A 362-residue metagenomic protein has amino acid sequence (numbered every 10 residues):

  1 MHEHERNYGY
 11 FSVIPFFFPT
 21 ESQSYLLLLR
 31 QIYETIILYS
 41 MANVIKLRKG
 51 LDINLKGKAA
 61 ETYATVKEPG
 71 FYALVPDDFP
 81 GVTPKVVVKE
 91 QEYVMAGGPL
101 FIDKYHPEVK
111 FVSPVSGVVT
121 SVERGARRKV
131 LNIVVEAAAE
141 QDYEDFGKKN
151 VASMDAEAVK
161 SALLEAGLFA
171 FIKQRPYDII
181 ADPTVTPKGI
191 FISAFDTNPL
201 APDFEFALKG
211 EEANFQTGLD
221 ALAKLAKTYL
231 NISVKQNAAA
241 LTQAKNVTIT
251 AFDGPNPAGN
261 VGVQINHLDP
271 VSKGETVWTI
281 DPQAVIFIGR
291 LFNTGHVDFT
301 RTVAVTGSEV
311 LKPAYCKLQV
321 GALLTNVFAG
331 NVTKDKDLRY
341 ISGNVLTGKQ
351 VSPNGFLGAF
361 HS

Functional and structural regions predicted by a protein language model:
E5-P19: N-terminal amphipathic/hydrophobic targeting modules at extreme N-termini, encompassing cleavable Sec/SRP-type signal
P19-S40: Short, Lys/Arg-enriched N-terminal segments with co-localized hydrophobic residues within the first ~10-30 amino acids
S40-V87, I102, F252: N-terminal, Lys/Arg-enriched amphipathic/low-complexity engagement segments that precede the first folded domain
V82, V88, Y105-E108, K312: Short, solvent-exposed loop/turn positions at domain surfaces that link secondary-structure elements or cap domain
V88-I102, S121: Short, well-structured beta-strand-loop connectors
E108-S116: Short coil-to-beta-strand transition motifs
V109, E123-S362: Buried, small/hydrophobic-residue-enriched core segments of structured protein domains
